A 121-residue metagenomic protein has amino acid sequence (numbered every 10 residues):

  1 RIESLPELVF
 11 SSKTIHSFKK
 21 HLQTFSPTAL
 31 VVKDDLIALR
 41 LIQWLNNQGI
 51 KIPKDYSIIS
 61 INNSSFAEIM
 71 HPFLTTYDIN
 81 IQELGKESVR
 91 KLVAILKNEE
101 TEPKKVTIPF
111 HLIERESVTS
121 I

Functional and structural regions predicted by a protein language model:
R1-I121: Bacterial carbohydrate/catabolite-sensing allosteric modules
